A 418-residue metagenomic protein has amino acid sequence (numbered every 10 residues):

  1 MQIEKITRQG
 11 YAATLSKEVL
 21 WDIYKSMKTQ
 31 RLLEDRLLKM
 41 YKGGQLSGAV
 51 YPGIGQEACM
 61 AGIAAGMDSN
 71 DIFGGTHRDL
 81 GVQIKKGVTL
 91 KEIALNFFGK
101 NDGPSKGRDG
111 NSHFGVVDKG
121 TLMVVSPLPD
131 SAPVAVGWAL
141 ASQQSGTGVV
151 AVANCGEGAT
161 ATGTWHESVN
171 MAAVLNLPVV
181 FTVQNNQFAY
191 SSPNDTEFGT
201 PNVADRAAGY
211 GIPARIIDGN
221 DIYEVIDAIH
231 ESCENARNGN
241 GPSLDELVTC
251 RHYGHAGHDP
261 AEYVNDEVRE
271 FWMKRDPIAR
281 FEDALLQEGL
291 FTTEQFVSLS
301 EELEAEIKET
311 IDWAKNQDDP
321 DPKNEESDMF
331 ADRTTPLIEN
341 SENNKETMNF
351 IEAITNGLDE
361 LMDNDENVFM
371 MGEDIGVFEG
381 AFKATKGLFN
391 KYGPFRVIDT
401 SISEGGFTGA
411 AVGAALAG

Functional and structural regions predicted by a protein language model:
M1-C59, A65, L247, H252-F395 (+1 more regions): Conserved acidic/glycine
L32-L38, G43-L175, P193-G199, A204-G211: Cofactor-binding active-site loop characterized by glycine-rich and histidine/acidic residues
K42, Q143, A173, R237 (+2 more regions): Residue-level signal for alpha-helix termini/capping positions
V50, A153-C155, A214-D218, M371-G372 (+1 more regions): Short catalytic-loop micro-motif centered on adjacent basic/acidic residues
A65-I72, M362-N364, A415-A417: Short, solvent-exposed loop/edge-beta patches enriched in aromatic
G120-D312, N316: Glycine-rich ThDP/TPP pyrophosphate-binding loop and its adjacent helix/strand module within ThDP-dependent enzymes
P133, E167-A173, G405-A417: Small-aliphatic-rich amphipathic alpha-helix that forms the alpha element of a beta-alpha
D221-V225, S403-T408: Short acidic loop-to-helix transition motifs that present clustered carboxylates
